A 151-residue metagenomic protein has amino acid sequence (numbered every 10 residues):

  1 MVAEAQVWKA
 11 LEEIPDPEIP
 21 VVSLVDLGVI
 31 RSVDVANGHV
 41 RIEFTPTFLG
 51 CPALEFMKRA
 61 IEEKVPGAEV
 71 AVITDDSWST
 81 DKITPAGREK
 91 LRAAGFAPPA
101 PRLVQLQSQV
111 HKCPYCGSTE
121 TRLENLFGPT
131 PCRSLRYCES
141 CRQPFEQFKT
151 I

Functional and structural regions predicted by a protein language model:
M1-I151: Domain-level signature for proteins that mediate thiol-based redox and metal-cofactor handling
